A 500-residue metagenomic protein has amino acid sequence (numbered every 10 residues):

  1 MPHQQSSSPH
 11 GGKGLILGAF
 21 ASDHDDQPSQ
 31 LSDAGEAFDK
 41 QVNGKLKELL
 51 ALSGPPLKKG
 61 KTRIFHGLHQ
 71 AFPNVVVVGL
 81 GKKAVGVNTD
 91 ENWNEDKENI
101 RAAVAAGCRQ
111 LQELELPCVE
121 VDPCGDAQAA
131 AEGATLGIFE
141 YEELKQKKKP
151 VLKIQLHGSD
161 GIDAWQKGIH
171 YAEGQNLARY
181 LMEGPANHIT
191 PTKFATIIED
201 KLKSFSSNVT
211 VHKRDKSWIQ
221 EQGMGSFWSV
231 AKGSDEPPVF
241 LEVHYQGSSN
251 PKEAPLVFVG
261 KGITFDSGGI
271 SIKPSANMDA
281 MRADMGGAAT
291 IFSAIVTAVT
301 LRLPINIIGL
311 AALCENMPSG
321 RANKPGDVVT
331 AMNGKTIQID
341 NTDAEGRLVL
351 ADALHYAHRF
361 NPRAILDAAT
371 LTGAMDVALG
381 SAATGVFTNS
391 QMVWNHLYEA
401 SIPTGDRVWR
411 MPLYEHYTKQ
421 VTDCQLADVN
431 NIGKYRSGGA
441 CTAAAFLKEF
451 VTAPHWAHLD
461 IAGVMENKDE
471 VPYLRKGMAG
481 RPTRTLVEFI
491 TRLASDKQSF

Functional and structural regions predicted by a protein language model:
M1-G262, F500: Short amphipathic alpha-helical segment within the helicase RecA-like ATPase core that mediates nucleic-acid
P2-S6, Q41, L57-K58, F194-F500: A generic structural signal for tightly packed, nonpolar segments enriched in small/aliphatic residues
